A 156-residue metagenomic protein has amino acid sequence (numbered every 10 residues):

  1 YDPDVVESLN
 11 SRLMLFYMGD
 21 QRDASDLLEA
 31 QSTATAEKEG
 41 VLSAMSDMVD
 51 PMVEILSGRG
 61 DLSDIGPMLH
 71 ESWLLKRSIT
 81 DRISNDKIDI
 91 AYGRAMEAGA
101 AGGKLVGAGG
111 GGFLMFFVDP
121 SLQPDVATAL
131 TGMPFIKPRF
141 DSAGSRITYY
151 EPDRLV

Functional and structural regions predicted by a protein language model:
Y1-G103, M115-V156: C-terminal nucleotide
G111: Glycine-rich active-site/cofactor-binding loop and its immediate structural neighborhood
